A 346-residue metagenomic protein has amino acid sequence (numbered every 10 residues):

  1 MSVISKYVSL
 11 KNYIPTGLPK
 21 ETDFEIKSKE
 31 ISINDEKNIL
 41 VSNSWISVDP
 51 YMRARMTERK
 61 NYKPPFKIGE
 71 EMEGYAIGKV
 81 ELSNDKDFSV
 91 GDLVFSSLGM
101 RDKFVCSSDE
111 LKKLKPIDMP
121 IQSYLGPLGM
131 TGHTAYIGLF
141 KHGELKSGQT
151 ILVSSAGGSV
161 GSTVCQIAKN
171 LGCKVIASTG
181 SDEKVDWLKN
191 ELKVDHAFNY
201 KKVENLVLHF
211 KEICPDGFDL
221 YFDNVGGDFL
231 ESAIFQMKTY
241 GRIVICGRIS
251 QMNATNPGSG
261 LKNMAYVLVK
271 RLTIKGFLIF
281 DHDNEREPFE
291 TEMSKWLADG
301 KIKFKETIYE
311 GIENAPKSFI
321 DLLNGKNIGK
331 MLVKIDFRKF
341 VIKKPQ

Functional and structural regions predicted by a protein language model:
S2-S5, K301-I308, P316-Q346: C-terminal capping/lid region of NAD(P)-dependent oxidoreductase domains
E30-V48, M56-M100: Glycine-rich beta-strand-centered segment in the early N-terminal region that forms part of a ligand/cofactor-binding
M72-K79, V90-S155, K301: NAD(P)H dinucleotide-binding glycine-rich loop of Rossmann-like/cofactor-binding domains, especially the beta1-alpha1
T131-T134, S159-V160, D228-F229: Hydrophobic/small residue at the entry helix of a nucleotide-binding pocket
S155-A156, V225: NAD(P)H cofactor-binding loop motif with strongest signal on the N-terminal glycine-rich segment
G157, G161, C165: N-terminal Rossmann NAD(P)H-binding glycine-rich loop of SDR-like oxidoreductase domains
K169-S232, F280, N284: Adenosine-nucleotide cofactor-binding segment
D228-I302, I335-Q346: Glycine-rich phosphate-binding loop and adjacent beta-alpha segment of Rossmann(oid) nucleotide-cofactor-binding
